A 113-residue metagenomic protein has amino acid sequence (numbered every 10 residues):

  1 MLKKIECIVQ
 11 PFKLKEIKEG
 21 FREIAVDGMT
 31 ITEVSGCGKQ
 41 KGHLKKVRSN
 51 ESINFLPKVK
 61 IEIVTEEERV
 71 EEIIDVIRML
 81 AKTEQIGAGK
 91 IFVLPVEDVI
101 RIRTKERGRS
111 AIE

Functional and structural regions predicted by a protein language model:
M1-E113: Positively charged, small/polar-rich N-terminal and surface patches that mediate targeting and assembly and bind
